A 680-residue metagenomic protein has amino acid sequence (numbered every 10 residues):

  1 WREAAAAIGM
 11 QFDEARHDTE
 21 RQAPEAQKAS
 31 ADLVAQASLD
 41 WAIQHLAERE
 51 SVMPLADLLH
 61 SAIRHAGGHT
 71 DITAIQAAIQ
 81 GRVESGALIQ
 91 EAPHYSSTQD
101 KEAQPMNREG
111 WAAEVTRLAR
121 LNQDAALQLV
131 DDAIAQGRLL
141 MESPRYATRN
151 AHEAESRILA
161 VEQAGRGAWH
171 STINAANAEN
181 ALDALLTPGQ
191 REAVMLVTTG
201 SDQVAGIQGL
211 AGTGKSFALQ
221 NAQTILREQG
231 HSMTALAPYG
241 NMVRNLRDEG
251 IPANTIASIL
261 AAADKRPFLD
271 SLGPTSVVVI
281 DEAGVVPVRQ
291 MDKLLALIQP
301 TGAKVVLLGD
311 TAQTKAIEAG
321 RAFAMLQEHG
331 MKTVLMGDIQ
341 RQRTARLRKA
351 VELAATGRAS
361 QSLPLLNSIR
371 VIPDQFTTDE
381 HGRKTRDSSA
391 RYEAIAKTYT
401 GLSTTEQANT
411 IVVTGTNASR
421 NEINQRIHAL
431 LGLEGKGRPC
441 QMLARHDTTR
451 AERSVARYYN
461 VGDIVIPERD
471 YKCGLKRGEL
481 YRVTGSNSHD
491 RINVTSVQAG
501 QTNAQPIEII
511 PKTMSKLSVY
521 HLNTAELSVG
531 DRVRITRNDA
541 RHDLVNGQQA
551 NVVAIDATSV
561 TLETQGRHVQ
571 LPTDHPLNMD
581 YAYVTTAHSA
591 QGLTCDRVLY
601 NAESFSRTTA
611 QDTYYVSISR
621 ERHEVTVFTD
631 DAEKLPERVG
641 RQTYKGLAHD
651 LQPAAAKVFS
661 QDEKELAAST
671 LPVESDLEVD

Functional and structural regions predicted by a protein language model:
W1-Q203, Q208-T213, F217, A222-E228 (+3 more regions): Beta->alpha loop/short-helix hinge microenvironment recognizer with preference for catalytic Tyr/His contexts
A47, M53, Q163, V204-I207 (+4 more regions): C-terminal effector modules of nucleic-acid-centric enzymes and ribosome-associated factors
E50, N150, L185-L186, L196-T198 (+17 more regions): Replace "in large, NTP-powered and nucleic-acid-processing enzymes" with "in large, NTP-powered factors and other
L58, I158, G212, D281 (+5 more regions): Residue-level signature of catalytic and energy-coupling elements of molecular machines, predominantly ATP/GTP-dependent
L58, Q203-S368: ASCE P-loop NTPase helicase motor core
R157, G165-W169, I173, E192-A193 (+4 more regions): Conserved helicase motor core of P-loop NTPases
G206-Q208, L236, V277-D281, V306 (+5 more regions): Structural motif
G240, A257-K265, Q441-R453, H588-S589: Conserved helicase motor
